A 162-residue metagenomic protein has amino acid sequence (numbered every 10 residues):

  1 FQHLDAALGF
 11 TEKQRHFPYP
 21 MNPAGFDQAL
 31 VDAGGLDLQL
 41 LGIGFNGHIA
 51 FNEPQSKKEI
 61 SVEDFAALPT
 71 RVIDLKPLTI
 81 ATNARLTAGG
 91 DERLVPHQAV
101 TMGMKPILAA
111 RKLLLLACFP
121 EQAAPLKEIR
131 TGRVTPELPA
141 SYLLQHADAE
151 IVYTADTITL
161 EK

Functional and structural regions predicted by a protein language model:
F1-L38: Ligand-binding beta-strand-loop-alpha-helix segment within the catalytic cores of soluble metabolic enzymes
R15-Y19, G90-P96, I129: Short, flexible loop segments at the rims of nucleotide/cofactor-binding pockets, characterized by
P18, L40-I43, L116-C118, Y153: Short beta-strand segments
N22, I43-G47, F119-Q122, T157: Glycine-rich beta-alpha junction loops
N22-F26, A99-V100, P136: Amphipathic coiled-coil/heptad-repeat helices and related helical stalk/stem segments that mediate oligomerization
A29-S56: A glycine-rich beta-strand to alpha-helix segment that forms a phosphate/ribose-binding loop at ligand/cofactor sites
A50-M102: Class I SAM-dependent methyltransferase SAM-binding "motif I" and its flanking Rossmann-like core
T101-K162: ATP/nucleoside-binding phosphotransfer catalytic cores, i.e., glycine-rich phosphate-binding loops
